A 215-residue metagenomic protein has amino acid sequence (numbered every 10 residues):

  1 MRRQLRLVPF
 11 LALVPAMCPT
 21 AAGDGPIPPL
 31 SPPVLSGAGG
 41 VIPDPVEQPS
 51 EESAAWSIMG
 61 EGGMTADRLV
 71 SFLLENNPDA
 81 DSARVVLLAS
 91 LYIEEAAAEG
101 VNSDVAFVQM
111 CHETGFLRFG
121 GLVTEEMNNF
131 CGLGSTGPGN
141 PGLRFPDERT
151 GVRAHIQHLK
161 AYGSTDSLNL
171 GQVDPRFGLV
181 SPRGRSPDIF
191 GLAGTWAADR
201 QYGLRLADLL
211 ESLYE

Functional and structural regions predicted by a protein language model:
M1-V8: Bacterial N-terminal signal peptides that target proteins for export
R2, P19-E215: Catalytic cores of secreted/periplasmic lytic hydrolases that degrade extracellular macromolecules
V8-A16: Bacterial N-terminal signal peptides
